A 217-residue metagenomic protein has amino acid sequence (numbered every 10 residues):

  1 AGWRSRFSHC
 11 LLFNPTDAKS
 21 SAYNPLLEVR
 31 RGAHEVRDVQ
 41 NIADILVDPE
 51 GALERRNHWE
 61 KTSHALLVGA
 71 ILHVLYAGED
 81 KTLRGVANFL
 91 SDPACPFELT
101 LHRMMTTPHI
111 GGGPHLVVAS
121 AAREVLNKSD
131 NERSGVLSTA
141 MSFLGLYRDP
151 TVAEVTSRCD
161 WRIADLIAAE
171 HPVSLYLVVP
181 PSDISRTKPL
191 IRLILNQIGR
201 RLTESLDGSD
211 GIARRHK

Functional and structural regions predicted by a protein language model:
A1-K217: P-loop NTPase motor domains
